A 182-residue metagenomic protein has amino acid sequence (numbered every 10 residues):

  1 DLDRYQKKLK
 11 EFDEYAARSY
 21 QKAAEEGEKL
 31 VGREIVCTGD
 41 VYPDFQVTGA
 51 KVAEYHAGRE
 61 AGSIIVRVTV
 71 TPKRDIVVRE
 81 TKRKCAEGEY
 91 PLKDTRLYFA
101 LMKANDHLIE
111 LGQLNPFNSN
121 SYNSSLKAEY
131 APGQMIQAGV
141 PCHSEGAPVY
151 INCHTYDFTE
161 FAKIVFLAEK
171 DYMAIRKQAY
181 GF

Functional and structural regions predicted by a protein language model:
L2-A23, Y172-A179: Long amphipathic alpha-helices with heptad-repeat character, especially coiled-coil-forming segments used
D13-S63: Low-complexity, acidic Ser/Thr/Pro/Gly-rich terminal tails and inter-domain linkers that flank the onset of structured
R18, K22-A24, K29, I35 (+4 more regions): A composition-biased, non-transmembrane "mature-region" signal
G58-I64, E89-K93, Y130-P132, F158: Solvent-exposed loop and beta-edge segments used for protein-protein assembly and interaction
I64-P72: Short, well-ordered beta-strand segments enriched in hydrophobic/aromatic residues
T81-L97: Short coil-to-beta strand junction motifs in C2/discoidin
F99-L101: Conserved aromatic beta-strand anchor motif in extracellular beta-sandwich/beta-rich domains
K103-R176, G181: Short, solvent-exposed, Trp/other aromatic-anchored flexible loops in extracytoplasmic proteins
